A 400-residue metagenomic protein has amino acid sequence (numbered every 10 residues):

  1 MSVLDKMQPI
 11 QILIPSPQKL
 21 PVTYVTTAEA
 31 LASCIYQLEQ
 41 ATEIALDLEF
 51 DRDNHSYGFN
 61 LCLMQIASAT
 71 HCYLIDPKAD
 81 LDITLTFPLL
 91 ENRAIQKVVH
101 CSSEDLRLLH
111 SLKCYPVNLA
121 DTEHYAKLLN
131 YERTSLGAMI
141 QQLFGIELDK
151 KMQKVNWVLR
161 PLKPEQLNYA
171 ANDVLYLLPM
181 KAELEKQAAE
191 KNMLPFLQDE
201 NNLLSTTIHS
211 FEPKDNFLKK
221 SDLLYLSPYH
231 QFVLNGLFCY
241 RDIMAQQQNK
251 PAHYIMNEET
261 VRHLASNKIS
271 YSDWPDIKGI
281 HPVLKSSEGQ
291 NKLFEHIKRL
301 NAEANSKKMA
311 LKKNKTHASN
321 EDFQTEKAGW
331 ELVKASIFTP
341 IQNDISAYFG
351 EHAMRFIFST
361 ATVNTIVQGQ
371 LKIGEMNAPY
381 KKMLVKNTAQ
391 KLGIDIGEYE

Functional and structural regions predicted by a protein language model:
S2-A138, Q142: Conserved RNase H-like, two-metal-ion catalytic cores of nucleic-acid enzymes
Y24, L129-N130, L167-A170, S227: Hydrophobic alpha-helical scaffolding
L109, L177-M180, L264: Buried hydrophobic packing segments
N130, T134, A171, Q231-N235 (+1 more regions): Alpha-helix N-cap/helix-start motif at coil-to-helix transitions, marked by capping-box chemistry
L143-K151, M244, Q248: A short secondary-structure junction motif
L148-I208: Acidic, Mg2+-coordinating catalytic module of metal-dependent nucleases/exonucleases that use a two-metal-ion mechanism
E185-E400: Accessory DNA-binding and partner-docking regions appended to nucleic-acid-acting proteins, especially the terminal
